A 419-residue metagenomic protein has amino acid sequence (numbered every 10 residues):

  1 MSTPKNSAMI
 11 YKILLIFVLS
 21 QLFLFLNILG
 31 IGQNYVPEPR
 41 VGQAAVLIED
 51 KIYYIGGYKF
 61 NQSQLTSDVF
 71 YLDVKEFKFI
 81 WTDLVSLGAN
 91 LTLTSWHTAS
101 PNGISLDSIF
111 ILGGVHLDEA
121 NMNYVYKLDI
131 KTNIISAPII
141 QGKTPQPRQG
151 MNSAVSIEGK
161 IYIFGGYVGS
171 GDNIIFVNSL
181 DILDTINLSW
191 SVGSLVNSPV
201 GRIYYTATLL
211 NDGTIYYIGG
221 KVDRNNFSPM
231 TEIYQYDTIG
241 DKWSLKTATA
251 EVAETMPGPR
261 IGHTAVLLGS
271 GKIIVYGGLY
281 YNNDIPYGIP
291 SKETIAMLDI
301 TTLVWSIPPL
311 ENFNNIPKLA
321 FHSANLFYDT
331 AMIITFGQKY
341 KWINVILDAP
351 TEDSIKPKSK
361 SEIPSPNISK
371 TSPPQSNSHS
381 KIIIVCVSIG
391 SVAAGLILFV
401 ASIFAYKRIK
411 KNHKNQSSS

Functional and structural regions predicted by a protein language model:
S2-S419: Kelch-like beta-propeller repeat domains
